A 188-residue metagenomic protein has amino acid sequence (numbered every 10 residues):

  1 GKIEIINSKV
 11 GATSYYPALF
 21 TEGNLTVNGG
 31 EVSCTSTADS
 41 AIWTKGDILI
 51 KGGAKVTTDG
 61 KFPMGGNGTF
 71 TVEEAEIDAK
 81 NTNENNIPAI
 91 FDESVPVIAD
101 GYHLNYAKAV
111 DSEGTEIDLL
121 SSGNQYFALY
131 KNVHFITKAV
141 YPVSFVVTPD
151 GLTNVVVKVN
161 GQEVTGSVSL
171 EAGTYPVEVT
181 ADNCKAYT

Functional and structural regions predicted by a protein language model:
G1-P142, A172, T180: A composition-driven surface/loop motif
L104-D111, V147-E163: Change to "...patches in solvent-exposed regions of secreted, membrane-anchored, or virion-exposed structural
K138-G151, T188: Primarily secretory-pathway and cell-envelope proteins
D150, E171-T174: Sec-type signal peptide cleavage vicinity
T165-S169: Short, surface-exposed beta-strand/beta-hairpin micro-motifs centered on an aromatic residue
T180-T188: A short, solvent-exposed loop/turn motif at the edges and junctions of modular extracellular/periplasmic domains
